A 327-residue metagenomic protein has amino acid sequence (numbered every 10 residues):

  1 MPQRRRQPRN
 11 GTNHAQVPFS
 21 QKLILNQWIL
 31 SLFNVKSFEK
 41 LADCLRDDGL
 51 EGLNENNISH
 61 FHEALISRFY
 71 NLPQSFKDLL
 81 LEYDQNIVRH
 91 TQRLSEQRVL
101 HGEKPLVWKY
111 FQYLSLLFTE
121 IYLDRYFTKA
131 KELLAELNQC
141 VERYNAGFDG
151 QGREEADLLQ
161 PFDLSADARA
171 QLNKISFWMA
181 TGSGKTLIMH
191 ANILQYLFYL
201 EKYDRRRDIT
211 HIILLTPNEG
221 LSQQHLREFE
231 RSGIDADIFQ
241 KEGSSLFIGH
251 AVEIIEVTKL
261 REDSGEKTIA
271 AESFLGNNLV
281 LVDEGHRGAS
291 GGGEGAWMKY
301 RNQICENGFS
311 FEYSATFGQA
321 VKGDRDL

Functional and structural regions predicted by a protein language model:
P2-K104: Extended, charged/polar low-complexity intrinsically disordered regions
L65-W178: Conserved pre-motif I regulatory segment
F118-D124, T186-R206: Walker A/P-loop NTP-binding motif
A170-L172, Y203-T210, S273-L275, C305-E306: Short helix-terminating capping/connector loops at secondary-structure junctions
T181: The conserved Walker
L187-A191, Y203-G233: Conserved Walker A/P-loop ATP-binding site and its immediately adjacent core in helicase/helicase-like ATPase domains
M189-F198, I254, T258-L327: Signature of the SF2 helicase/ATPase Hel1-core->accessory helical subdomain module
F229-E266, A271: Inter-Walker segment of RecA-like/P-loop motor cores
